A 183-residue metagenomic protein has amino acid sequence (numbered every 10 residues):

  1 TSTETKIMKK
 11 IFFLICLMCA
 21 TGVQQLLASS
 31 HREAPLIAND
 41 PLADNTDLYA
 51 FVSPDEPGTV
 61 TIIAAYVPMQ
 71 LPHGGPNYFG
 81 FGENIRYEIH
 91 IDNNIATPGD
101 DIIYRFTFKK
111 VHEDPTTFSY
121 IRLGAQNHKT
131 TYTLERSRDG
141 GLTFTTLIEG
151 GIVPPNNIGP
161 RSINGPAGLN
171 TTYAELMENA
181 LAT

Functional and structural regions predicted by a protein language model:
T1-I7: Short, Lys/Arg-enriched N-terminal segments with co-localized hydrophobic residues within the first ~10-30 amino acids
S2, L17-M18, D40: Generic alpha-helical structural signal
L14-G22: Bacterial N-terminal signal peptides
A28-T183: Surface-exposed extracytoplasmic segments
